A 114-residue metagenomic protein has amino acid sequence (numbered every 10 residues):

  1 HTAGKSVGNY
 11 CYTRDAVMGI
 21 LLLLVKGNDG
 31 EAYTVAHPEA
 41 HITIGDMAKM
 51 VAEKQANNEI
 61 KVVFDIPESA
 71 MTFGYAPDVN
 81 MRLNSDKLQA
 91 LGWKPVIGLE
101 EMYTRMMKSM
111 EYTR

Functional and structural regions predicted by a protein language model:
H1-R114: C-terminal substrate-binding subdomain of Rossmann-fold SDR/epimerase-dehydratase oxidoreductases
